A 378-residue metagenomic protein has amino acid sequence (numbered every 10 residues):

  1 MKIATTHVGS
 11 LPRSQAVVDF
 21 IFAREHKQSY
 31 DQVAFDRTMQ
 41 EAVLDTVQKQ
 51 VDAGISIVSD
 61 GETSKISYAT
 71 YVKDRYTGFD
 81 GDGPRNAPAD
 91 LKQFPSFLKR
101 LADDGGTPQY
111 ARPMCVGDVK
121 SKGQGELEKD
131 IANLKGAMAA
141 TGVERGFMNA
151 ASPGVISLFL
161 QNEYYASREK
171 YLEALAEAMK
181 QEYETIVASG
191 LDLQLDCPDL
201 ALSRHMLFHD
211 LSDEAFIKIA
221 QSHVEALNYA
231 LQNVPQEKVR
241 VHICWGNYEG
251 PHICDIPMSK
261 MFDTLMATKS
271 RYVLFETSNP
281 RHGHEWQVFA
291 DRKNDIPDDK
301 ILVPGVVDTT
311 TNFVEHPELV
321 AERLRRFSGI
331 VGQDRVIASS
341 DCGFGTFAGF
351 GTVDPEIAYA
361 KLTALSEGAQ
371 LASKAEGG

Functional and structural regions predicted by a protein language model:
M1-G378: Domain-level signal for soluble alpha/beta catalytic cores
